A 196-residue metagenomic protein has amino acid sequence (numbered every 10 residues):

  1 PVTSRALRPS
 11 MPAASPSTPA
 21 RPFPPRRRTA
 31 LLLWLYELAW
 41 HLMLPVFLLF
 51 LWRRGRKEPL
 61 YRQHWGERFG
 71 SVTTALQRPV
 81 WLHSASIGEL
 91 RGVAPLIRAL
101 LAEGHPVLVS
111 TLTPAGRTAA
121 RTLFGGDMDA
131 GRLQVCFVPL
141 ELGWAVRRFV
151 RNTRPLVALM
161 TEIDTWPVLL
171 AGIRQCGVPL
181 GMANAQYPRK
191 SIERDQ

Functional and structural regions predicted by a protein language model:
V2, A6, A13-A14, A20: Acidic, Ala/Val/Gly-enriched low-complexity intrinsically disordered segments
A6-R8, R132: Acidic/proline-rich low-complexity IDRs
P9, M43, V168-L170: A ubiquitous, low-specificity "background" feature that marks scattered single residues across proteins without
P9-P12, L31: General helical structural elements
P16, R21-T74: Positively charged, low-complexity intrinsically disordered leader regions
L48-Q196: Active-site and donor-binding regions of nucleotide-sugar-utilizing enzymes
